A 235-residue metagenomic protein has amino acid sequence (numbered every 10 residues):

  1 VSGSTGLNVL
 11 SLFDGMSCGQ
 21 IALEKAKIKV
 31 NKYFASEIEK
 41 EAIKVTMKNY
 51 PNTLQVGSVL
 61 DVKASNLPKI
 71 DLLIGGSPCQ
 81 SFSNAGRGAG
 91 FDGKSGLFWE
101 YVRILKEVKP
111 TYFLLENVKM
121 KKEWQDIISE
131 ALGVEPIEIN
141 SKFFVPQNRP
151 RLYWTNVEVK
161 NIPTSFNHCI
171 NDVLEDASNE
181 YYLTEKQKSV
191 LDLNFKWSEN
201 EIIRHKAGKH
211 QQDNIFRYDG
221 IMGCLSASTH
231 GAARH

Functional and structural regions predicted by a protein language model:
S2-G3, V62-L72, S77-A232: Class I S-adenosyl-L-methionine
L12-S17: Class I SAM-dependent methyltransferase "Motif I" SAM/SAH-binding loop
G19-N31, N49: A short, Lys/Arg-enriched amphipathic alpha-helix followed by its capping loop at the start of a domain
N31-Y33, T53, D71, T111: Conserved acidic residues
S36: The conserved SAM/SAH-binding core of class I Rossmann-like methyltransferase domains, concentrating on the hydrophobic
E39: Conserved SAM/SAH-binding beta-strand->alpha-helix loop
T46: Conserved SAM-binding loop
N52-S58: Conserved SAM-binding strand-loop segment of SAM-dependent methyltransferases
